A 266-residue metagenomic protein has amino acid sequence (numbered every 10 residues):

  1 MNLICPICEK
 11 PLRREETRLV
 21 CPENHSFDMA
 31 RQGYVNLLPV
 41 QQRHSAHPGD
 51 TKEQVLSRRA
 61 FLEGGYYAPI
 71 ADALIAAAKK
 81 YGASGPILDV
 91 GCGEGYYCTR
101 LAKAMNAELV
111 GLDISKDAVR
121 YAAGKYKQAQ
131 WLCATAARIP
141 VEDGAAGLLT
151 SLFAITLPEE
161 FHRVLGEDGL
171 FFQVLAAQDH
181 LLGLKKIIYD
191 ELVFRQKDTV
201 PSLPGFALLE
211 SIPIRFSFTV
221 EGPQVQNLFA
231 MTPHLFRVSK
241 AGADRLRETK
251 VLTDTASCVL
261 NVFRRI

Functional and structural regions predicted by a protein language model:
M1-H47: N-terminal auxiliary segments of SAM/dcSAM-dependent transferases
H44, D50-P69: Class I SAM-dependent methyltransferase Rossmann-like catalytic core, especially the SAM/SAH-binding loop
S84-G93: Conserved class I S-adenosyl-L-methionine
E94-M105: Conserved SAM-binding loop of SAM-dependent methyltransferases across substrates and taxa, primarily the Class I
S115: Conserved SAM/SAH-binding beta-strand->alpha-helix loop
K127-I139: Conserved SAM-binding strand-loop segment of SAM-dependent methyltransferases
D168-D179: Conserved beta-strand signature within the Rossmann-like core of class I S-adenosyl-L-methionine
I214-I266: Conserved Class I S-adenosyl-L-methionine
